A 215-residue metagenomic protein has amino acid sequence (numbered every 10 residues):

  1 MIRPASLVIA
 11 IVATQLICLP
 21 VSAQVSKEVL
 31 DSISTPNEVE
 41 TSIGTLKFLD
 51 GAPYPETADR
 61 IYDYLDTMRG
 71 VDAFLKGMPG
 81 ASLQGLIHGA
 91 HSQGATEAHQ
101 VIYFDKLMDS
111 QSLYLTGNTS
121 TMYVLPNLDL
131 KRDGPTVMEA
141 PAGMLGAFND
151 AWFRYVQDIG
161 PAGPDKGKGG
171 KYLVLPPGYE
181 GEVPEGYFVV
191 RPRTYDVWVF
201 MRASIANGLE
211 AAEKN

Functional and structural regions predicted by a protein language model:
M1-I9: Bacterial N-terminal signal peptides that target proteins for export
V8-C18: Bacterial N-terminal signal peptides
A23-N215: A compositional/structural signature for long, glycine/proline-rich flexible linkers and loops on extracytoplasmic
